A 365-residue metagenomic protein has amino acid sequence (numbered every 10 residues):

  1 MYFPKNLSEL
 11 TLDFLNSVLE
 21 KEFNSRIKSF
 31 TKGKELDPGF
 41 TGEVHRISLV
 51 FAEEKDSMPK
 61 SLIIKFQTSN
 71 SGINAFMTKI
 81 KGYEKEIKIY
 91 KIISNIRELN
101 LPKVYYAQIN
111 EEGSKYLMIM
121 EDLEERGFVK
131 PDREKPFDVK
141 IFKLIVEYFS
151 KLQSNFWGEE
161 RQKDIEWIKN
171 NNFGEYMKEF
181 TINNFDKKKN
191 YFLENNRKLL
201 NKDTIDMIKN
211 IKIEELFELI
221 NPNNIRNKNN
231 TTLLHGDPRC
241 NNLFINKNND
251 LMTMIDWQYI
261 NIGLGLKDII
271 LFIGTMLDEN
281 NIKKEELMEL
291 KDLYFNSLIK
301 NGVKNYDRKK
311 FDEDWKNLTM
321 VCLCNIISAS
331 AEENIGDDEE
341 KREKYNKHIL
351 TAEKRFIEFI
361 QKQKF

Functional and structural regions predicted by a protein language model:
M1-F30: Juxta-kinase regulatory segment immediately upstream of eukaryotic protein kinase catalytic domains
F23-T31, I205-I208, G302-K316: Short, surface-exposed acidic
G33-F185, G265-L266: Conserved ATP-binding subdomain of kinase catalytic cores across diverse folds
F40-F51, I63, E215-G265: Active-site acidic catalytic loop and adjacent metal/ATP-binding pocket of ATP-dependent phosphoryl transfer enzymes
K88, I92, Y259-G302, T319-K341: Active-site activation/catalytic loop segments of kinase-like enzymes and analogous catalytic loops in related
F128-H235, K247, K341-F365: ATP-dependent phospho-/nucleotidyl transfer catalytic cores
V129-D138, M254-Y259, I273-D278: Short helix/strand-bridging catalytic loops that position acidic/His residues to coordinate divalent metals and engage
K143, N296-F365: Helix-rich C-terminal or lid/interface subdomains of diverse kinases
